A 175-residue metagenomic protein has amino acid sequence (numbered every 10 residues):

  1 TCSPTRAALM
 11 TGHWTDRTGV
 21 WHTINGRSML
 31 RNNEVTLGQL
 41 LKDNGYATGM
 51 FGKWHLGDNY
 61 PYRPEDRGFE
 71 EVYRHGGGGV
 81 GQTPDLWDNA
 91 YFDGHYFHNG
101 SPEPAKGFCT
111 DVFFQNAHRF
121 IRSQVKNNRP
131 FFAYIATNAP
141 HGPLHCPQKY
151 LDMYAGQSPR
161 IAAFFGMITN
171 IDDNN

Functional and structural regions predicted by a protein language model:
T1-N175: Formylglycine-dependent sulfatase
